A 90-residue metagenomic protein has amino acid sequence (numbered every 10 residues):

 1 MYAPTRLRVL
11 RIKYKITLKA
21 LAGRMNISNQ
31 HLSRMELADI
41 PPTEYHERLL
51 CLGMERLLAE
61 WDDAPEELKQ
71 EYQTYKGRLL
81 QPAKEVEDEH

Functional and structural regions predicted by a protein language model:
M1, K84-H90: Short intrinsically disordered terminal tails
M1-K13: A short, Lys/Arg-rich alpha-helix, primarily the initiator
R11, A22, C51: The alpha-helix within a helix-turn-helix
K15-R34: Short alpha-helical DNA-recognition segment
T43-D63: DNA major-groove recognition helix of helix-turn-helix/homeodomain DNA-binding modules
E60-V86: Short amphipathic recognition helices of helix-turn-helix/homeodomain-type DNA-binding modules
